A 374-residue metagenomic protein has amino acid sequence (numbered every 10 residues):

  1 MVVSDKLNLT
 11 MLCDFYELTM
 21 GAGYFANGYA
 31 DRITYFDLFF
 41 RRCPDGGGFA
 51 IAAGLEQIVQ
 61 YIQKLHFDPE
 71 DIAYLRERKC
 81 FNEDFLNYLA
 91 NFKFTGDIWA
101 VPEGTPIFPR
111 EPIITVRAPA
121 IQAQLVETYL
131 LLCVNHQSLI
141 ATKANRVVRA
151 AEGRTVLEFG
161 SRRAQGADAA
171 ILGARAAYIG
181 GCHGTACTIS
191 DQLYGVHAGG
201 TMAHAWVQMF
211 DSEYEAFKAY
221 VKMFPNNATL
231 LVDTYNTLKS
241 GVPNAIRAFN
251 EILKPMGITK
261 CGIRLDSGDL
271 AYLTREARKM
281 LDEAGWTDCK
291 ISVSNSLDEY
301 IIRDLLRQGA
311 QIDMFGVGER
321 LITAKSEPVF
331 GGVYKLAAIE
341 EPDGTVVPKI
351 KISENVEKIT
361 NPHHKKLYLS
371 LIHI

Functional and structural regions predicted by a protein language model:
M1-Y35, R42-P44, C80, L86-T95 (+5 more regions): Buried, small/hydrophobic-residue-enriched core segments of structured protein domains
T34-A90: N-terminal, Lys/Arg-enriched amphipathic/low-complexity engagement segments that precede the first folded domain
G199-M202, Q311-V317: Short hydrophobic/aromatic-enriched beta-strand-loop microsegments
E283-V293: Short beta-strand/loop segments at the ligand-binding rim of alpha/beta enzyme cores
D313-V329: Glycine-rich phosphate-binding active-site loops on the catalytic face of alpha/beta enzymes
E327, G331-A338: Conserved, well-ordered active-site substructure
E341-S370: C-terminal amphipathic alpha-helical segment
I372-I374: Conserved small/polar residues in nucleotide/adenosyl-binding loops
